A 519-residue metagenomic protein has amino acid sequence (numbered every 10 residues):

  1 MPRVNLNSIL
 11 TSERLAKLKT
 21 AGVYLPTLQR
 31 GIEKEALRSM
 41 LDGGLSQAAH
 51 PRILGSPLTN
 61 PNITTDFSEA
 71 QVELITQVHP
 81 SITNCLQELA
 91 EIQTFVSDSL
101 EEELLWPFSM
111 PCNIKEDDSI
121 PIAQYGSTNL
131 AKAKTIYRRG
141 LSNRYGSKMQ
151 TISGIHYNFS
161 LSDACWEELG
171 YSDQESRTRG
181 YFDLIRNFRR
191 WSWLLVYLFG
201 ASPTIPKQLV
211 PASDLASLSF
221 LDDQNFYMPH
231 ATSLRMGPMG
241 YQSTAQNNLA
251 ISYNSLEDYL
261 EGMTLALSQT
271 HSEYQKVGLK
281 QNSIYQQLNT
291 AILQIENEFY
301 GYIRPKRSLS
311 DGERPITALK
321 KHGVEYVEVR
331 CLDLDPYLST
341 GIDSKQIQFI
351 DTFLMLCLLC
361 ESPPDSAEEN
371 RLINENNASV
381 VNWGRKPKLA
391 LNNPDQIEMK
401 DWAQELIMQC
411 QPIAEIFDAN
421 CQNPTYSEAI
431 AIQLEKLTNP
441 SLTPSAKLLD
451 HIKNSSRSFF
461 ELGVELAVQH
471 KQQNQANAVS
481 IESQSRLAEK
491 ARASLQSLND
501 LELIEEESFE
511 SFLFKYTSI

Functional and structural regions predicted by a protein language model:
P2-S142, M149-T151, S176-R186, R190-W193: Terminal catalytic/cofactor-binding subdomain
L28, A133, M149-S153, G180 (+4 more regions): Secondary-structure capping and boundary motifs in well-ordered enzyme cores
E35-L37, M149-S162, Y326-D333: Histidine-centered divalent-metal-coordination microenvironment in nucleic-acid enzymes
Q47-H50, L86, S119, L169-G170 (+3 more regions): Short conserved micro-motifs at the rims of enzyme active sites and ligand-binding pockets
P111-N113, I205, N370-V380, Y426-K436: A glycine-rich phosphate-binding loop feature that marks nucleotide/adenosyl-phosphate handling sites
G126, K132-N143, S160-A318, R330 (+3 more regions): Loop-rich catalytic cores of soluble enzymes, especially ATP-dependent carboxylate-amine ligases and other
K320-K321, V327-D418: Substrate-recognition/cap regions that form aromatic- and gly/pro-loop-enriched pockets for small-molecule ligands
N423-I519: Extended, compositionally biased alpha-helical segments that mediate assembly or anchoring
